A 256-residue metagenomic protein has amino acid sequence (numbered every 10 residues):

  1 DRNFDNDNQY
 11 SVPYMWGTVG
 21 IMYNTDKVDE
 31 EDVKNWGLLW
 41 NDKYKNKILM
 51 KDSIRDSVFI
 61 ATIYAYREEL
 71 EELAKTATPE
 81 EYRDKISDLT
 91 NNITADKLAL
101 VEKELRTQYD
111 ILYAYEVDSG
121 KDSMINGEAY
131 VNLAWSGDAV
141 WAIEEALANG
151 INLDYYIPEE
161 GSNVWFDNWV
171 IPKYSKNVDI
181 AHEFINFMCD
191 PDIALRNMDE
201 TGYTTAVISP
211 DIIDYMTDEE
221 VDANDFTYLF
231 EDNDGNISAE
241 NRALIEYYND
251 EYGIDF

Functional and structural regions predicted by a protein language model:
D1-I125: Extracytoplasmic ligand-binding site segments that recognize negatively charged/polar headgroups
V19, K27-D29, I54-V58, G137-V140 (+5 more regions): Solvent-exposed loop/turn segments at secondary-structure junctions within structured extracellular/periplasmic domains
Y44-I48, Y109-D110, G127-Y130, A148-L153 (+1 more regions): Loop/turn elements at helix/coil->beta-strand transitions in domains of secreted/extracellular proteins
E102-R106, N149-V170: Periplasmic-binding protein-like
Y113-A114, Y130-W135: Paired acidic/hydrophobic, glycine-rich loop segments that form the ligand-binding mouth/hinge of periplasmic-binding
S123, T227-F256: Conserved C-terminal helix/tail region of periplasmic/extracytoplasmic solute-binding proteins
L133-I151: A ligand-binding cleft/hinge motif common to bilobed small-molecule-binding domains
S162-N163, D167-D232: Mature extracytoplasmic/periplasmic domains
